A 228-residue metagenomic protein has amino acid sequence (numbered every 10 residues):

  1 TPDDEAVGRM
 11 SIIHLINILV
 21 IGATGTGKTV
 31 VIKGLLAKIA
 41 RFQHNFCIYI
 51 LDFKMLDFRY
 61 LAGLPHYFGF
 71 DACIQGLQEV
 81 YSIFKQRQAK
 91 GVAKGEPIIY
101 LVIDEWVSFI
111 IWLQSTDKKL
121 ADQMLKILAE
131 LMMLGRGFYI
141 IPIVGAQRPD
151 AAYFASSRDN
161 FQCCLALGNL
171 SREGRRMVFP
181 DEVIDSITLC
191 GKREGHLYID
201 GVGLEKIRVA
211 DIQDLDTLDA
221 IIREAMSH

Functional and structural regions predicted by a protein language model:
T1-Y100, V107-L170, F179, S186-T188 (+1 more regions): P-loop NTPase catalytic phosphate-binding loop
Y100-V102, H228: Glycine- and charge-rich intrinsically disordered segments
S157-D159, C163-L165, D181, E194-H228: Conserved P-loop NTPase motor module
G174: Surface-exposed substrate-engagement region within the catalytic domains of secreted or surface-exposed extracellular
T188-E194: A short, compositionally biased
